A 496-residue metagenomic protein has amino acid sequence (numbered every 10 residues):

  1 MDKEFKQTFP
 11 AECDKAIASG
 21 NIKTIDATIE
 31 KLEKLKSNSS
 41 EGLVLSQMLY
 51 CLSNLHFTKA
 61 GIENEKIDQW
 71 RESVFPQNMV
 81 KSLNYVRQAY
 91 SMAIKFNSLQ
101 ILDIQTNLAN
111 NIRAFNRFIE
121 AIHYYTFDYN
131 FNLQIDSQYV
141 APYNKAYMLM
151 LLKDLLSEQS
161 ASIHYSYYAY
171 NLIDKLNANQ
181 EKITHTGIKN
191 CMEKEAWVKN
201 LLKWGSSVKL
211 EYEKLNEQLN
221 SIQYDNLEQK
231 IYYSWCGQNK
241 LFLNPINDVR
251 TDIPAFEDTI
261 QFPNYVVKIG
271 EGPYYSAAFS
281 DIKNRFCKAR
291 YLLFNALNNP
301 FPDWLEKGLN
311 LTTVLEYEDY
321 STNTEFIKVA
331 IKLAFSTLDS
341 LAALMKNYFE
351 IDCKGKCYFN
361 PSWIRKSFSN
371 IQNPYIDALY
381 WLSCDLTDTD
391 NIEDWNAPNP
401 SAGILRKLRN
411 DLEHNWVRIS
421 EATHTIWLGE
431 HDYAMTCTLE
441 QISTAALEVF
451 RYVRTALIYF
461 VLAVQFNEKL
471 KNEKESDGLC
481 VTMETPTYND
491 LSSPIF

Functional and structural regions predicted by a protein language model:
M1-E12, G20, A60, S206-I327 (+2 more regions): Charged alpha-helical initiation segments
D2-S19, S40-W70, N97-A114, S137-L156 (+1 more regions): Amphipathic alpha-helical repeat scaffolds of TPR domains
A16-L35, E72-Q88, A114-F127, I163-Y168: Helix-turn-helix repeat elements of alpha-solenoid scaffolds
K31-N38, M92, F131, L172-K182: Residue position in alpha-helical solenoids
K59-K81, L155-Y168, L305-L315: Short coil/linker segments at helix-helix boundaries
T126, S157-T184: TPR/TPR-like (Sel1-like) alpha-helical repeat modules
L315-N415: Short non-catalytic regulatory patches outside canonical folded cores
R406-L408, I426-F496: Amphipathic, Lys/Arg-enriched alpha-helical patches that create a basic surface for binding polyanionic ligands
